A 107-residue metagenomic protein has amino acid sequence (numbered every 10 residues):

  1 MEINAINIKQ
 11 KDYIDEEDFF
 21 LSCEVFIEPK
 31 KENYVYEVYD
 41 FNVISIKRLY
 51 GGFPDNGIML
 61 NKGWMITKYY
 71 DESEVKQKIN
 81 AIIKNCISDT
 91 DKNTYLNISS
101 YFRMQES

Functional and structural regions predicted by a protein language model:
M1-D91: Short helix/strand-capping turn motifs
K84-S107: C-terminal charged interaction modules
